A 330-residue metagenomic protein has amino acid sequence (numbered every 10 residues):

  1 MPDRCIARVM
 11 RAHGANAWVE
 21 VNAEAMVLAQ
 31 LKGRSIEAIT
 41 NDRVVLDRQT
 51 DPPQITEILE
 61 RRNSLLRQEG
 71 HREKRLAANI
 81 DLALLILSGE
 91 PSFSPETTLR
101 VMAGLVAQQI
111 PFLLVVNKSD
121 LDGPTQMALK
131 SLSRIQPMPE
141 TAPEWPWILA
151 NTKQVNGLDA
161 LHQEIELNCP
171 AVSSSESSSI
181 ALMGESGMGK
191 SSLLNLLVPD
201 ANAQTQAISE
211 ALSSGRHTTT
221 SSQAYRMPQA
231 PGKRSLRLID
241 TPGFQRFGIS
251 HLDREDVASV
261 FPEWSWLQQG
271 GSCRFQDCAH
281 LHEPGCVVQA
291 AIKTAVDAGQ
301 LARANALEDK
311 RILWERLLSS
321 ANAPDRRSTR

Functional and structural regions predicted by a protein language model:
D3, A15, A38-P52, E57-A83 (+8 more regions): Helix-rich effector regions associated with P-loop NTPase G domains
R8-R11, E57: A residue-level detector for short acidic-glycine micro-motifs
A17-V21, A29, L46: SH3/SH3-like beta-barrel fold
A25-T40: Beta-strand/loop nucleic-acid-binding surfaces
S88-P137: Phosphate-binding glycine-rich loops and their immediate beta-loop-alpha structural context
D120-S186: Canonical P-loop GTPase G-domain recognition
K190: Conserved lysine of the Walker
